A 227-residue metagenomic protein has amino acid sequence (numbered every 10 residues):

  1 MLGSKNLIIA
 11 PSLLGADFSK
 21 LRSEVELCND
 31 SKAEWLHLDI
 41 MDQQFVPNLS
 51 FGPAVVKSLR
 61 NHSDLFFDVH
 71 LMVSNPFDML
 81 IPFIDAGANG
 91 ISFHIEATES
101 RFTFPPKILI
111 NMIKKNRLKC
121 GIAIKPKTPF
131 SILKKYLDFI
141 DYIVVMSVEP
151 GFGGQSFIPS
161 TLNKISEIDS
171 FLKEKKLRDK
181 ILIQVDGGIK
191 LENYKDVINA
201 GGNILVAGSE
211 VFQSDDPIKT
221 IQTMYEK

Functional and structural regions predicted by a protein language model:
M1-S92, A97-P105, M112, C120 (+5 more regions): Conserved N-terminal beta1-alpha1 strand-loop-helix module at the mouth
K5, L118, D179-I181: A short helix-to-beta-strand connector/capping loop
W35, K119, L182, I204: Hydrophobic "anchor" residues on beta-strands that sit immediately upstream of conserved functional sites
A86, N116, A200: Conserved dinucleotide-binding and phosphotransfer motif residues
A123-K127: Short gly/ser/thr-rich secondary-structure transition/capping motifs
E149, S156-N203: Active-site/ligand-binding-proximal alpha/beta "capping" segment
G202-A207, F212-Q213: Acidic, Mg2+-coordinating phosphoryl-transfer loop and its flanking beta/alpha structural elements, shared across
